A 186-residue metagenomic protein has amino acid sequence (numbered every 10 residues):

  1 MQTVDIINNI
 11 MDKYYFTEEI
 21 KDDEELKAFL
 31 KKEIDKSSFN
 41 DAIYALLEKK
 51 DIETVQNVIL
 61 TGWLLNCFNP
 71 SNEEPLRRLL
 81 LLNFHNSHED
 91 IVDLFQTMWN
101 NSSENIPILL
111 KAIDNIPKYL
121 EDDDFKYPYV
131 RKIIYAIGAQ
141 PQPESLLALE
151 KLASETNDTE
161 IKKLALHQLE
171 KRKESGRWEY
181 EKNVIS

Functional and structural regions predicted by a protein language model:
M1-T17, K21: N-terminal leader/presequence regions that precede the main folded/catalytic core
Q2-N8, D35-L46, F68-L82, N100-K118 (+2 more regions): Amphipathic alpha-helical scaffolding segments comprising HEAT/armadillo-like alpha-solenoid repeats
K13-F16, D22-I34, A45-K49, E53-F68 (+4 more regions): Structural detector for internal amphipathic alpha-helices that build alpha-solenoid repeat scaffolds
E155-T159: Short solvent-exposed coil/turn linkers within tandem alpha-helical repeat scaffolds
